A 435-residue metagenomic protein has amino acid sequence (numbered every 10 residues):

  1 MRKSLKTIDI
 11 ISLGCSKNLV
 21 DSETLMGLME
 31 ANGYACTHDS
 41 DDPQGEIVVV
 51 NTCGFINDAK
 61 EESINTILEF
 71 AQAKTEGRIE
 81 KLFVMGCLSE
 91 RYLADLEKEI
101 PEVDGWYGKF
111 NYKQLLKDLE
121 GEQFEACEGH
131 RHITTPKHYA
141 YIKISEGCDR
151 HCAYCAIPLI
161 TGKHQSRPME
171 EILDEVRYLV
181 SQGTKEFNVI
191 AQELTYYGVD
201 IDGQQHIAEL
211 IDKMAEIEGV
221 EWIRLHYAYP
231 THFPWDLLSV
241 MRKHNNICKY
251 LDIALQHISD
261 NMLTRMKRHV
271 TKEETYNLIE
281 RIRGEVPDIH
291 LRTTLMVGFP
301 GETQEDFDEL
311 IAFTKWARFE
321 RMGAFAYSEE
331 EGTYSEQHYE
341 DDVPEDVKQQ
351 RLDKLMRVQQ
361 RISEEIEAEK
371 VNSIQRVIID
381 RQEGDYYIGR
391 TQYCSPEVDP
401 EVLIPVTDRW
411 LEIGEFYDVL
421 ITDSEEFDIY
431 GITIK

Functional and structural regions predicted by a protein language model:
M1-Y197, L251, E273-E280, G284 (+5 more regions): Proteins enriched for Cys/Gly/acidic motifs involved in redox and nucleic-acid/cofactor modification
T24-M26, E62-N65, E97-I100, E120-E125 (+8 more regions): Short, glycine/charged-enriched secondary-structure capping and boundary segments
E80-G86, R91-Y92, L96, S181-E305 (+1 more regions): Conserved SAM/AdoMet-binding glycine-rich loop
K113, R150, T195, D260-N261 (+2 more regions): Glycine-centered loop/turn positions within well-structured domains that cap or flank conserved ligand/cofactor-binding
C152, I172, V189, L225 (+7 more regions): Conserved, mostly hydrophobic/aromatic
A191, Y227, L255-H257, T293-V297 (+6 more regions): Active-site proximal loops enriched in glycine and acidic residues that flank catalytic Cys/His/Asp and coordinate
K249-Y250, L263-T264, E285-H290, E305-F307 (+6 more regions): Extended hydrophobic-aromatic, low-complexity segments
Q337-K435: Terminal RNA-binding accessory module
